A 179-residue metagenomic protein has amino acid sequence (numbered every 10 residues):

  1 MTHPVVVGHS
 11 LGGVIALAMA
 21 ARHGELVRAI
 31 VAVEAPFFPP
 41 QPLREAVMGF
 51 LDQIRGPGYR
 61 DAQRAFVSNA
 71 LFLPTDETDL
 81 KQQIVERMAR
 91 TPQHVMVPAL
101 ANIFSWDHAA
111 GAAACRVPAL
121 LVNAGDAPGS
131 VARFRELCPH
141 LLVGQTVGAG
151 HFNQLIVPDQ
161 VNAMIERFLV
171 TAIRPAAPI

Functional and structural regions predicted by a protein language model:
M1-S10: Alpha/beta-hydrolase fold nucleophile elbow
V5, A29, P118-L120: Proline-centered loop/turn at the N-terminus of a beta-strand
G8, E34, V122-A124: Short beta-strand segments
S10-G13, H23: Active-site loop->helix "elbow" adjoining a glycine-rich segment at hydrolase catalytic centers
L17-R22, L26-G58: Flexible "cap/lid" loop of the alpha/beta hydrolase fold
P40-E45, P57-A113: Conserved alpha/beta-hydrolase catalytic His-Asp/Glu region
P118-L155: Conserved loop-alpha-helix segment in the C-terminal half of the alpha/beta-hydrolase fold that carries the catalytic
L141-I179: Catalytic active-site module of serine/aspartate enzymes centered on a nucleophile-bearing elbow/loop
